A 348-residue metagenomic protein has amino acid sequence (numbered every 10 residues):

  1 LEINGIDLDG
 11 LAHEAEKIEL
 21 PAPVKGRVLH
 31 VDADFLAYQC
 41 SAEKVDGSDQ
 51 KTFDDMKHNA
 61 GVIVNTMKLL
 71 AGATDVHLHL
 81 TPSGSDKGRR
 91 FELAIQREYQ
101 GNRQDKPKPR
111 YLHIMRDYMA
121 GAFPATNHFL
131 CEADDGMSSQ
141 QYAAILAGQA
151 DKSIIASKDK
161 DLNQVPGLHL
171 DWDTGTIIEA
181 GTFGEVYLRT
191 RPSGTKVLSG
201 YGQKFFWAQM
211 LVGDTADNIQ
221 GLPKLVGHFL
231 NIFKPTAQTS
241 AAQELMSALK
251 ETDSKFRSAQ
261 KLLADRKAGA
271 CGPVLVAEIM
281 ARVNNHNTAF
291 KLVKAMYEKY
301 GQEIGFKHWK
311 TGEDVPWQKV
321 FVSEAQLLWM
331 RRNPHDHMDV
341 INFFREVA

Functional and structural regions predicted by a protein language model:
E2-E16, A73, Q100-V347: Extended two-metal-dependent nuclease catalytic cores across DNA- and RNA-processing enzymes
E2-I114: Domain-level signal for Mg2+-assisted phosphodiester chemistry and nucleotide/NA-binding surfaces in nucleic-acid
